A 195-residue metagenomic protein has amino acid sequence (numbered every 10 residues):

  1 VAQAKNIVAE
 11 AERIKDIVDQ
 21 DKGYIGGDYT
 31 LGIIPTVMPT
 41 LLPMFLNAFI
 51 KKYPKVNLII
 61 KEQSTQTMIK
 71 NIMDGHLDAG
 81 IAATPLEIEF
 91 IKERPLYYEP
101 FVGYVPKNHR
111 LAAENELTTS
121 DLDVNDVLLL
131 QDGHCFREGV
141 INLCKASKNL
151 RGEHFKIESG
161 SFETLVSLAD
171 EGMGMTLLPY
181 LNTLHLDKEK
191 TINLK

Functional and structural regions predicted by a protein language model:
V1-Q20: Alpha-helical "hinge/linker" immediately C-terminal to small N-terminal DNA-binding modules
Q3, D21, M44-A48, T65-F101 (+4 more regions): Short beta-strand-centered segments that line the small-molecule binding cleft or hinge of alpha/beta clamshell
G26-E89, L150, S159: Central regulatory/effector-binding core of bacterial HTH transcription factors
D28-G32, G80, Y104, L128 (+1 more regions): Short, well-ordered beta-strand segments
S64, T118, G160-S161, P179: Short loop/turn segments at beta->alpha junctions
T84-P85, K107, G133, P179-N182: Short secondary-structure boundary segments
I91-D132: Hydrophobic/proline-rich hinge and linker segments of small-molecule sensing/allosteric domains, predominantly
D126-K148, Y180: Secondary-structure junction motif
